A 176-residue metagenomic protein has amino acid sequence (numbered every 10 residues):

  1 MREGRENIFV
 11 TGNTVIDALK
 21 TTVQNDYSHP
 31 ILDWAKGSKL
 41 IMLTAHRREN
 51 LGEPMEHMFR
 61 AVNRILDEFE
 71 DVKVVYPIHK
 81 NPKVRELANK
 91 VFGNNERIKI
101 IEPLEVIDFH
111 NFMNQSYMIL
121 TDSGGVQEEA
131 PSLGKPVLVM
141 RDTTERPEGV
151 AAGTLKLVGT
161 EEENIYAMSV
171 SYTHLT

Functional and structural regions predicted by a protein language model:
M1-E53: A nucleotide-sugar donor-handling region in carbohydrate enzymes
I41-P77, R85-L87: Conserved catalytic-core segment of nucleotide-activated headgroup transferases in glycan assembly
H79-N95: Short, structured helix-loop element that forms part of the nucleotide-activated donor/catalytic region
E96-E105: Active-site donor-binding acidic/aromatic loop of nucleotide-activated sugar and phosphosugar transferases involved
D108: Short acidic active-site motifs
N111-G149: A donor-sugar binding/catalytic signature common to diverse glycosyltransferases and related nucleotide-sugar
R146-S169: Change "using UDP/GDP/dTDP sugars" to "using nucleotide sugars
T173-T176: Conserved small/polar residues in nucleotide/adenosyl-binding loops
